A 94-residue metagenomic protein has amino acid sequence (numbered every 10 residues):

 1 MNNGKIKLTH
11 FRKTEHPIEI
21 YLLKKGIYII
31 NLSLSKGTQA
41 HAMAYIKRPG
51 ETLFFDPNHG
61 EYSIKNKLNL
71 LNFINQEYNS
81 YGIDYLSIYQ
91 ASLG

Functional and structural regions predicted by a protein language model:
M1-K36: Conserved active-site-adjacent core of cysteine acyl-enzyme catalytic domains
Y28-I30, M43-Y45, F54: Hydrophobic beta-strand residues in large extracellular and virion-surface proteins
G37-P49: Short, surface-exposed coil-to-beta transition loops
I46-N66: Catalytic Cys-His active-site segments of thiol-dependent hydrolases/isopeptidases
N66-F73: Short N-terminal edge-element motif at the start of the domain
N75-G82: A structural boundary/capping signal
I83-G94: Low-complexity, Gly/Ser/Thr/Pro-rich intrinsically disordered linker/tail segments
